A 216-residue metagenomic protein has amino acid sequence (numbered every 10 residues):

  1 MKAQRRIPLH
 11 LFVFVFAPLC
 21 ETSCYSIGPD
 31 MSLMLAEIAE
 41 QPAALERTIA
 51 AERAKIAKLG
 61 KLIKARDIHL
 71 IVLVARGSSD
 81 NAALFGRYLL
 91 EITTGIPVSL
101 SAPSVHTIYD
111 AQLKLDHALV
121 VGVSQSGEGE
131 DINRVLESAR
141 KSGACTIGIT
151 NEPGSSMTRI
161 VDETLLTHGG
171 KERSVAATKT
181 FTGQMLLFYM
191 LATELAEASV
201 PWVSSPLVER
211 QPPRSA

Functional and structural regions predicted by a protein language model:
M1-I27: Intrinsic disorder/low-complexity segments
Y25-I27, A54-A57, K64-R214: Glycine-rich phosphate-binding loops that contact phosphosugars or nucleotide phosphates
G28-H69: An N-terminal, well-structured beta->alpha segment
L45, R214-A216: Short, Φ-rich (hydrophobic/aromatic) sequence segments
